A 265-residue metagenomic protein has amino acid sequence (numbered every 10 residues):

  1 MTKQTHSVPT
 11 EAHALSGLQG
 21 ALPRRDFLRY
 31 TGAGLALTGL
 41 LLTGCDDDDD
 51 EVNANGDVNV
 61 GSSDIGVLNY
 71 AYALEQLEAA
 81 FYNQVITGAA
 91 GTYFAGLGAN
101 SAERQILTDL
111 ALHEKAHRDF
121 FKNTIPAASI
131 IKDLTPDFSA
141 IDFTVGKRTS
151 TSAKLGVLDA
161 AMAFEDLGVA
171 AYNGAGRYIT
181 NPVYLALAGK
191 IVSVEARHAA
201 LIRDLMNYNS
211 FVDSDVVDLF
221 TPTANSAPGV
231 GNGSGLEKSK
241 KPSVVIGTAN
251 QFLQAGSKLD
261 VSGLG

Functional and structural regions predicted by a protein language model:
T2-G17, G32-A33, D48-G265: All-alpha RGS (Regulator of G-protein Signaling) helical domain and cognate RGS-like helical scaffolds
L15-L35, L42: N-terminal secretory signal peptides and thylakoid transit peptides that target proteins across membranes
